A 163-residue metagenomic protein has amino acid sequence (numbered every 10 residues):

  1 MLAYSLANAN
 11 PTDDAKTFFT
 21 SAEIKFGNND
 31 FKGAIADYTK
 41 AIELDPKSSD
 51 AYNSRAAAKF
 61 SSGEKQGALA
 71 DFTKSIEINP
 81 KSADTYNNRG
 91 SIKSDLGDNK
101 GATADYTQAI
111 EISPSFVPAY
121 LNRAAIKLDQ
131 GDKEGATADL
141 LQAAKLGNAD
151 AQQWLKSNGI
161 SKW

Functional and structural regions predicted by a protein language model:
M1-W163: Alpha-helical tetratricopeptide repeat
